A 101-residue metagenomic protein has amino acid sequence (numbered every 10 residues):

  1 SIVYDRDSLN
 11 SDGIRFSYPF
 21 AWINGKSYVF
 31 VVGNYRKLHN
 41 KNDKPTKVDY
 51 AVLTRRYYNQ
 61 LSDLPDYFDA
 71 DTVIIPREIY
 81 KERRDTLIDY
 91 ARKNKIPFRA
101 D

Functional and structural regions predicted by a protein language model:
S1-D101: Extracytosolic and intramembrane catalytic regions of membrane-associated proteins in envelope/secretory systems
